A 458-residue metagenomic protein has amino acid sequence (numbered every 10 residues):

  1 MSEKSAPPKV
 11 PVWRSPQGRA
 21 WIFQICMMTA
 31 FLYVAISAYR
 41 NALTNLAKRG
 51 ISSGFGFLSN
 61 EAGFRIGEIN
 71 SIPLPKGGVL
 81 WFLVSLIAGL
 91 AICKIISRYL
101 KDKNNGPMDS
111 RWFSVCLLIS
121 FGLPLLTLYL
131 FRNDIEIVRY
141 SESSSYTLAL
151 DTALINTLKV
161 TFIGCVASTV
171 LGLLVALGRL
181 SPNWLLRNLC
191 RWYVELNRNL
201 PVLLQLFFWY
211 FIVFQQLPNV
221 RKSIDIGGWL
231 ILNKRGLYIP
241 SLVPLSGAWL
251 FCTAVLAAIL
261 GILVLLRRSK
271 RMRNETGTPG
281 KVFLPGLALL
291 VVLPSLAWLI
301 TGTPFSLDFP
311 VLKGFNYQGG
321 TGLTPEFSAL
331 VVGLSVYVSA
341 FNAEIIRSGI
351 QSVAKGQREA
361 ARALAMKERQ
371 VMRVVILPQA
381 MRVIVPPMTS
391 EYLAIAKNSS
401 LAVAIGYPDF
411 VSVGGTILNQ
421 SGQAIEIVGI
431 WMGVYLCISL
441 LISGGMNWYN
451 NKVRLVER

Functional and structural regions predicted by a protein language model:
S2-R458: Transmembrane alpha-helices and adjacent helix-loop boundaries
